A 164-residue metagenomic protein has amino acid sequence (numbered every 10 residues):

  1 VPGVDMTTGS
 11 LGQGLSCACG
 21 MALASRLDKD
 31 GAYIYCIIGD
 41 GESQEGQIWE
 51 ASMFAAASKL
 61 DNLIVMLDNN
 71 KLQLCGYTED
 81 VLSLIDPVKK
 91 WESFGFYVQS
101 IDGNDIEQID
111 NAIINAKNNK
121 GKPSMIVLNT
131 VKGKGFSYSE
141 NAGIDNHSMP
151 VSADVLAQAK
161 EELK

Functional and structural regions predicted by a protein language model:
V1-K164: Glycine-rich ThDP/TPP pyrophosphate-binding loop and its adjacent helix/strand module within ThDP-dependent enzymes
